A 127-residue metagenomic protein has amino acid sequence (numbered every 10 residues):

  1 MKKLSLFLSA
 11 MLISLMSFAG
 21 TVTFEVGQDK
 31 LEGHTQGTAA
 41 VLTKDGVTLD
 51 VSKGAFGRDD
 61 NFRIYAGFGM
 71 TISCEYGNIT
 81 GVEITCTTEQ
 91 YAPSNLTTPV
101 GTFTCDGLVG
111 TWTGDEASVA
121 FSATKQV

Functional and structural regions predicted by a protein language model:
M1-L4: Positively charged n-region of N-terminal signal peptides that target proteins for export
A10: Acidic, glycine-enriched active-site microenvironments
T21-F56, D60-I64, F68, E89-V127: Terminal, low-complexity interaction segments
G69-S73: Short, T/G/N/S-enriched strand-turn elements that build extracellular solenoid repeat scaffolds
C74-E83: Extended extracellular/luminal ectodomain segments enriched in beta-structured repeat modules
C86: Short beta-strand/turn micro-motifs composed of small residues that flank or help shape donor/cofactor-binding pockets
